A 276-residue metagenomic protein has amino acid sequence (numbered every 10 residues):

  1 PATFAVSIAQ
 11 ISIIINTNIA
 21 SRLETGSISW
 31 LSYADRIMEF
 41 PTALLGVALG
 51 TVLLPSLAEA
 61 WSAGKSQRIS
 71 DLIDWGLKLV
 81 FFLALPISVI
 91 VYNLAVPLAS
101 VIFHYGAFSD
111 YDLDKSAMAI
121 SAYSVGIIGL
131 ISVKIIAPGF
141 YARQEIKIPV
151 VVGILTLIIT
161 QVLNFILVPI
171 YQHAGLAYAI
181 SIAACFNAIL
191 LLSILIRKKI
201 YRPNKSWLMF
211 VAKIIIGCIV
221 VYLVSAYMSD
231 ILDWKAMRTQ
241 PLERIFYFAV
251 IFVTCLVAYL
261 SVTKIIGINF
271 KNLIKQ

Functional and structural regions predicted by a protein language model:
P1-Q276: Membrane-embedded alpha-helical bundles of multi-pass transporters/translocases, especially carrier/permease families
